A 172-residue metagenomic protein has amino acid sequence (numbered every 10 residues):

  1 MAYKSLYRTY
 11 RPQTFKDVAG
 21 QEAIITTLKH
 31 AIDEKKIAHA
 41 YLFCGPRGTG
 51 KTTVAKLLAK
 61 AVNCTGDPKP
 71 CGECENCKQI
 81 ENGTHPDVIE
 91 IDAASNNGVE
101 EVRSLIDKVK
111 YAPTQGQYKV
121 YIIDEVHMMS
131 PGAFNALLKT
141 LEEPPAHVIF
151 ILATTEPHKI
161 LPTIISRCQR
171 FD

Functional and structural regions predicted by a protein language model:
M1-F171: P-loop/Walker A NTP-binding region and its immediately flanking N-terminal helices in P-loop NTPase folds
